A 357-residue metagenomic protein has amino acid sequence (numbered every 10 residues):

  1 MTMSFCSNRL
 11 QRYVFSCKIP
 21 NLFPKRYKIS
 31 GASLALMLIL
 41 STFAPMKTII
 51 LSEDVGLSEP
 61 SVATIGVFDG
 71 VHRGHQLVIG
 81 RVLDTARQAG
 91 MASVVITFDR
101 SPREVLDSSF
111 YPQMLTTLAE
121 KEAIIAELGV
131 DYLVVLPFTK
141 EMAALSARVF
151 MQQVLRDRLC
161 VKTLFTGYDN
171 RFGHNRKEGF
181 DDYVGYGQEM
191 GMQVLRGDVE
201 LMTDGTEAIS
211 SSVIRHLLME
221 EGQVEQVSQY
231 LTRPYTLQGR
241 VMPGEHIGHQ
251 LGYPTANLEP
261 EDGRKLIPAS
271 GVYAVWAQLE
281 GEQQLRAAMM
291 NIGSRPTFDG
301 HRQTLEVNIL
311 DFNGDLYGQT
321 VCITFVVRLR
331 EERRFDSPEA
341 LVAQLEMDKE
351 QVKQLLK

Functional and structural regions predicted by a protein language model:
M1-F15: Extreme N-terminal basic, low-complexity initiation segments that serve as generic localization/processing leaders
Y13, K18, Y27-K28, A35-T42: Short, positively charged and aromatic/hydrophobic N-terminal segments
I39-V62: Positively charged, low-complexity intrinsically disordered leader regions
D54-T117: N-terminal catalytic cores of NTP/NDP-binding nucleotidyl/phosphoryl-transfer enzymes
H72, I125, L164, V227 (+2 more regions): Residue-level signal for inorganic ion chemistry
E104-M190: N-terminal Rossmann-like or analogous alpha/beta NTP/dinucleotide-binding catalytic cores that position adenine
Q188-N291: Glycine-rich, Lys/Arg-enriched anion-binding loops that position phosphate/diphosphate groups for phosphoryl
G244-K357: Phosphate/ribose-recognition catalytic cores of enzymes acting on nucleotide-derived substrates
